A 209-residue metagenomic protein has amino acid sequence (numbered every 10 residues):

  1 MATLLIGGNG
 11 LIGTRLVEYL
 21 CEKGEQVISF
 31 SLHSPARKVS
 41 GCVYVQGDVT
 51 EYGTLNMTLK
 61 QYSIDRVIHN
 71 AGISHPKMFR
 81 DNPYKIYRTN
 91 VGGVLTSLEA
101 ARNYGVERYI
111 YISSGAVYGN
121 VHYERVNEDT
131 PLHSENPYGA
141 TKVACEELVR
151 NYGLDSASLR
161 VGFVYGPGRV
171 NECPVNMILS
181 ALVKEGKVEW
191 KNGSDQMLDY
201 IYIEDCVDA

Functional and structural regions predicted by a protein language model:
T3-K23: N-terminal Rossmann NAD(P)H-binding glycine-rich loop of SDR-like oxidoreductase domains
I6, F30, V67-A71, Y109-G115 (+1 more regions): SDR active-site strand-loop-helix element
E25-S34: Conserved glycine-rich Rossmann-like NAD(P)H-binding loop of the short-chain dehydrogenase/reductase
S40-E51: Rossmann-fold cofactor-recognition segment
V49-T89: NAD(P)H-binding glycine-rich loop region in Rossmannoid oxidoreductase-like domains and their noncatalytic homologs
T50, K85-T96, L132, N136 (+2 more regions): Glycine-rich NAD(P)-binding loop of the Rossmann-fold in SDR/ketoreductase-type enzymes
L95-P137: Conserved Rossmann-fold NAD(P)-dependent oxidoreductase catalytic core, especially the SDR/UDP-sugar
E135, E147-D199, I203-D205: NAD(P)-dependent short-chain dehydrogenase/reductase
